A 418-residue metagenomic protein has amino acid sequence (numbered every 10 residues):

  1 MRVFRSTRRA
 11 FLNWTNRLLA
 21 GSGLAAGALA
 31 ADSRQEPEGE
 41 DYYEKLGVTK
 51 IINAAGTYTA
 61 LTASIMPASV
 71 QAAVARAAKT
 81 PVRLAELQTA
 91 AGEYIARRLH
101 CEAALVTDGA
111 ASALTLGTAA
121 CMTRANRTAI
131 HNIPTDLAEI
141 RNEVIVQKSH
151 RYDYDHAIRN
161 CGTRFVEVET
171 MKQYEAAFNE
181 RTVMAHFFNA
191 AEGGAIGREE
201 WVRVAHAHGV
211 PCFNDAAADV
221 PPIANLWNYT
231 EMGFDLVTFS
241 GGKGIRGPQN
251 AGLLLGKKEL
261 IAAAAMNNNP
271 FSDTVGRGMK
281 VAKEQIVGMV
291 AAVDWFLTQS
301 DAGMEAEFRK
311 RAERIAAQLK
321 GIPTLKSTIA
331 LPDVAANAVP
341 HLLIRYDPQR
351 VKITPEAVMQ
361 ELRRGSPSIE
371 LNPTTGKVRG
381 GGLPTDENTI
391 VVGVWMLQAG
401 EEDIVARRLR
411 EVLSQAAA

Functional and structural regions predicted by a protein language model:
M1-T7: N-terminal secretory signal peptides
L12-T15, G21, E36-I52, G56-L61 (+11 more regions): Conserved PLP-enzyme active-site core in the AAT-like
A26-Q35: Bacterial Sec-dependent signal peptides at the C-terminal "C-region" and cleavage site
K50-A60, Q71-A77, V339-L343: Generic N-terminal amphipathic, Lys/Arg-enriched alpha-helix
A60, A73-A78, E102-D108, I145 (+3 more regions): Short glycine-rich or small-residue beta-strand-to-loop segments that form or flank ligand, phosphate, metal/Fe-S
P67-G109, A120: Conserved N-terminal alpha-helix of the aminotransferase class I/II PLP-enzyme fold
T298-L331: Conserved PLP-dependent catalytic core of the aminotransferase class-I/II
K320-L413: Conserved C-terminal alpha-helix-loop-beta "cap" of PLP-dependent enzymes that closes/shapes the active-site mouth
